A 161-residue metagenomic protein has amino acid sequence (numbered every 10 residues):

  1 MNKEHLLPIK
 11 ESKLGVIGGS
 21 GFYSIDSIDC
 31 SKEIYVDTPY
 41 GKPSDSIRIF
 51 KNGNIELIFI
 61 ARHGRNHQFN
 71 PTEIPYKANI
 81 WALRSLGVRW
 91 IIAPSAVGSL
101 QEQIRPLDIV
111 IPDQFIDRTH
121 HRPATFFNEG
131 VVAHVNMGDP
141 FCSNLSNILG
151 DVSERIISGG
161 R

Functional and structural regions predicted by a protein language model:
N2-M137: Metabolite-binding pocket within alpha/beta catalytic cores that recognizes anionic/polar moieties
P140-R161: Active-site rim beta-loop-alpha module in soluble metabolic enzymes
